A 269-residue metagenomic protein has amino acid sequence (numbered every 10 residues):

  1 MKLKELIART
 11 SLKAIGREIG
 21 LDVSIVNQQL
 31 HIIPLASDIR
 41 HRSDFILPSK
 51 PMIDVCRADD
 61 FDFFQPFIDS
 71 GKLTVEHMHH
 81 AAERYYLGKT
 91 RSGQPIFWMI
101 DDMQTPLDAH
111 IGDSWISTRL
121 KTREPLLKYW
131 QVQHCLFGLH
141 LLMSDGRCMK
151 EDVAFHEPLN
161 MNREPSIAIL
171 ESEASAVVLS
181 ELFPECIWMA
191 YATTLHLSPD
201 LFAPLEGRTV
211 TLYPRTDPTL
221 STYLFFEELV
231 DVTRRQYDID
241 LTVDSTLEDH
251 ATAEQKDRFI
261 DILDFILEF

Functional and structural regions predicted by a protein language model:
M1, N162-P165, A176-F269: TOPRIM fold recognition
K2-M103, L107, M161, F269: TOPRIM metal-binding catalytic domain and adjacent DNA-binding surface shared by DnaG-type primases
L21-I25, L87, Y129, H140 (+1 more regions): Assembly/interface hotspot detector across virion components, adhesins/toxins, and nucleic-acid enzymes
S24-N27, P34, G112, Q133 (+2 more regions): N-terminal non-cleavable signal-anchor helices
R57-A58, I169, Y223: Short alpha-helix boundary/capping motifs
D60-F61, S172, F226-E227: Generic non-transmembrane alpha-helix signal with a bias for helix starts/N-cap capping motifs
L87, F97, I169, V210-L212 (+1 more regions): Hydrophobic beta-strand residues in large extracellular and virion-surface proteins
P95-L205: Phosphate-handling DNA/RNA-contact segment within nucleic-acid enzymes
